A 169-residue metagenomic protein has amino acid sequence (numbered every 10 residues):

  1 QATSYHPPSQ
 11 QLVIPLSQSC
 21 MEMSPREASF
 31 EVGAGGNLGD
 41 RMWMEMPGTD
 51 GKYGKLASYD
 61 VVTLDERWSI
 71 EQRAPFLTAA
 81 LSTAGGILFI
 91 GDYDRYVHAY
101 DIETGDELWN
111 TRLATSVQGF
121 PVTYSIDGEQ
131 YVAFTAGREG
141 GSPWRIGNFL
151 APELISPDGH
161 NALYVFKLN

Functional and structural regions predicted by a protein language model:
Q1-Q18: Long, low-complexity segments enriched in small/aliphatic residues
M23-L77, L81-Q118, V122-N169: Extracytoplasmic/lumenal domain signature
